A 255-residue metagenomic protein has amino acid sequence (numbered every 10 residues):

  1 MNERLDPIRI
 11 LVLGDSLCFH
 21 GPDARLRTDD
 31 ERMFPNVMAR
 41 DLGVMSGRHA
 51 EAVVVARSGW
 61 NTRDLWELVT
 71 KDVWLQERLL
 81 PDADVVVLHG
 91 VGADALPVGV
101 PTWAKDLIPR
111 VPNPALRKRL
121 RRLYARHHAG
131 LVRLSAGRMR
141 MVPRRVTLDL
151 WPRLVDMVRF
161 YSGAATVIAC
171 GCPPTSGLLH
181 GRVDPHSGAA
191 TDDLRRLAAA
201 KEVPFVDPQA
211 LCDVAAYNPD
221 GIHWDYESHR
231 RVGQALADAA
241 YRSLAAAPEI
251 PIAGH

Functional and structural regions predicted by a protein language model:
M1-S58, D72-D82, V86: Serine-esterase "nucleophile elbow" of acetyl-processing enzymes
L17, G59-N61, P174, C212: Residue-level detector of flexible, active-site-proximal loop/helix-junction positions within diverse enzyme catalytic
H20-D23, R63-D64, G177-R182: A generic structural signal for short coil/turn motifs at secondary-structure boundaries
V53-W60, D207-L211: Acidic carboxylate-rich catalytic motifs and surrounding loops in phosphoryl-/glycosyl-chemistry enzymes
G59-K71: Structural motif
V73-H255: Alpha-helical cap/lid subdomain in secreted, periplasmic, or secretory-pathway luminal O-acyl-processing enzymes
